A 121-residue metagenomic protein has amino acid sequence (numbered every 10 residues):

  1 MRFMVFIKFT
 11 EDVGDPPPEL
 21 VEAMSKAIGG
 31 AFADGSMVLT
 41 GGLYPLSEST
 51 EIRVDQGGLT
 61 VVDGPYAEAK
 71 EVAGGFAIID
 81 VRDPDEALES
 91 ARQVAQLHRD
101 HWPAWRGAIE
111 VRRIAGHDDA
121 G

Functional and structural regions predicted by a protein language model:
M1-G121: Conserved, structured core segments of small domains
